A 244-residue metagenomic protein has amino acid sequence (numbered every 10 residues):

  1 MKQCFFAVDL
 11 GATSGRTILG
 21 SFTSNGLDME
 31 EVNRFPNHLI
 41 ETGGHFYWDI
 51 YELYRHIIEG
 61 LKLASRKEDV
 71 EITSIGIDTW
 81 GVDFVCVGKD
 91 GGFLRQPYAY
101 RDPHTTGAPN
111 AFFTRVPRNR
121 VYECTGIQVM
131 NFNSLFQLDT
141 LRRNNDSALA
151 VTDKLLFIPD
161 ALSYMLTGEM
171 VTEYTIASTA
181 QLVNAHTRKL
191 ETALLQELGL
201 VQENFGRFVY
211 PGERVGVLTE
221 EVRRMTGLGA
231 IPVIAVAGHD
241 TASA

Functional and structural regions predicted by a protein language model:
M1-R95, E123, V217-V233: N-terminal glycine/serine-rich phosphate-binding loop of ATP-dependent small-molecule kinases, especially carbohydrate
L10-A12, V121-T241: Gly/Ser/Thr-rich active-site cleft segment
V87-L94, R115-T125, L138-L141: Acidic/polar active-site rim loop that often engages polyanionic ligands
D102: Carbohydrate-associated surface elements
T106-P117: Hinge/lid segment of periplasmic solute-binding proteins
N110, H239-A244: Glycine-rich phosphate-binding/hydrolytic loop that grips phosphoryl groups
